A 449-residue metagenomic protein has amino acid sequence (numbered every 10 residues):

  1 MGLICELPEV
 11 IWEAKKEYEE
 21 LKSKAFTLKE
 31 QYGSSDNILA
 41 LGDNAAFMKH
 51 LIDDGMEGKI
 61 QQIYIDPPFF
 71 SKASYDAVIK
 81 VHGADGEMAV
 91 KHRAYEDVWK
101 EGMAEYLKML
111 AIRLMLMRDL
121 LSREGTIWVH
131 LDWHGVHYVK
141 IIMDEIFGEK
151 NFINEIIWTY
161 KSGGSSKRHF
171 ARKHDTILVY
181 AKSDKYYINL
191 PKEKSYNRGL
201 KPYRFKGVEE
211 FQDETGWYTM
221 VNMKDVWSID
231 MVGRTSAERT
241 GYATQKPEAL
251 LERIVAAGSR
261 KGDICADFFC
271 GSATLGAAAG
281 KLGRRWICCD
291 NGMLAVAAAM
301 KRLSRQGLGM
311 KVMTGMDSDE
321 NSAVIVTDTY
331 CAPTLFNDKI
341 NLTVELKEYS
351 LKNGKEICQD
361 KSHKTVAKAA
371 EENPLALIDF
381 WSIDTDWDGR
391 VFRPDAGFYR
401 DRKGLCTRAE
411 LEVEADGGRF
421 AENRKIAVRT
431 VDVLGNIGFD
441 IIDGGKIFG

Functional and structural regions predicted by a protein language model:
M1-Y32, D36, A45, D53-E57 (+9 more regions): Accessory, often C-terminal, charged low-complexity segments
L28-Y32, V90-K100, I229-G241: Short glycine/proline-rich turn/loop motifs
A40, W128-V129, F268, C288: Conserved SAM-binding loop
G55-T126, D175-I177, P191-E214, K281-R284: SAM-dependent methyltransferase catalytic-core segment centered on the flexible catalytic loop and adjoining short
P68, L131-W133: Short strand-turn motif at the edge of the Rossmann-like AdoMet-binding core
E238-L250: Conserved SAM-binding loop and adjacent beta-strand
G262-G271: Conserved class I S-adenosyl-L-methionine
A273-A277: Glycine-rich SAM-binding Motif I of class I
